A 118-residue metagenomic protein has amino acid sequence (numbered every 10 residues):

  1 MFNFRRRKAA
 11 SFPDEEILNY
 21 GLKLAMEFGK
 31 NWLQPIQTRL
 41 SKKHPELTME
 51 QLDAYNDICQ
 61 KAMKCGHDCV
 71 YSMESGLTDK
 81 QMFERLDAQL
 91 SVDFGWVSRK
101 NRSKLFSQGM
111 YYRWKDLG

Functional and structural regions predicted by a protein language model:
N3-G118: Charged, amphipathic alpha-helical regulatory modules used for macromolecular assembly or allosteric control
